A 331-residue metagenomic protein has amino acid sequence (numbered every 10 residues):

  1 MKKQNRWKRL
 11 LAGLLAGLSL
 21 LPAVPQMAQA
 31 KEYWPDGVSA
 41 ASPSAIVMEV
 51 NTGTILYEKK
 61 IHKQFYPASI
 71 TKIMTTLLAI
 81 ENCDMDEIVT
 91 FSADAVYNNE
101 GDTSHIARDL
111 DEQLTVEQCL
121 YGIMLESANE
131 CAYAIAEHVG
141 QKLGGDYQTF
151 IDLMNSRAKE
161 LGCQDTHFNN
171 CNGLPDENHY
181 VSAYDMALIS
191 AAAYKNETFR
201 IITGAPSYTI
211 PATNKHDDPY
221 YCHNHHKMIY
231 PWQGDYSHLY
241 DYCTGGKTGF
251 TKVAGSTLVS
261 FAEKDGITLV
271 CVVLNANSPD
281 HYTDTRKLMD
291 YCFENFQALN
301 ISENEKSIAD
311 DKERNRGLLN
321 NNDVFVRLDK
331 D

Functional and structural regions predicted by a protein language model:
M1-K2, F65: Helix-centric, low-specificity signal for extended rod-like, repetitive segments
K2-Q29: Sec-dependent N-terminal signal peptides of Gram-positive bacterial secreted proteins and lipoproteins
K3-R6, S69, H281: Short alpha-helical segments used as structural interaction elements across diverse proteins
L15, H62-K63, K227, A276: A short, sequence-level motif marking secondary-structure junctions
A16, D84, G145-T149, N277-D280 (+1 more regions): Alpha-helix capping and helix-coil boundary motifs
P22, A28-Y184, L188-E197, K264: Active-site-adjacent loops and short helices of periplasmic peptidoglycan-processing enzymes
C163-Q164, E177-Y180, Y184-D331: Domain-terminus/edge residues, biased toward the C-terminal soluble/receptor-binding domains of extracytoplasmic
